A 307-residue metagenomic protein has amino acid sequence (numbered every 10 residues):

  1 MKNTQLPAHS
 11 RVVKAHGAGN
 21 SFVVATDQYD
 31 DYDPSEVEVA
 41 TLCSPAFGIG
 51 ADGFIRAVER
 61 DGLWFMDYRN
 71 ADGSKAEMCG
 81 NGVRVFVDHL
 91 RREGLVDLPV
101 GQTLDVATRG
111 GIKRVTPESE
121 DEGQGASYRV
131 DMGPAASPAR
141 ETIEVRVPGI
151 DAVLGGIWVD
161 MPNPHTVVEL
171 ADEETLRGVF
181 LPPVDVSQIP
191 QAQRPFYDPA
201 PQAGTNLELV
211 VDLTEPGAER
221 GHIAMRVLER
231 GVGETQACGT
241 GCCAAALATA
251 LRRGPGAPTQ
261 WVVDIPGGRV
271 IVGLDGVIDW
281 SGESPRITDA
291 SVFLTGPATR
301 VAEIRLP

Functional and structural regions predicted by a protein language model:
M1-M78, V83-A237, A246-P307: Active-site proximal loop and beta-alpha junction motif in alpha/beta enzyme cores
